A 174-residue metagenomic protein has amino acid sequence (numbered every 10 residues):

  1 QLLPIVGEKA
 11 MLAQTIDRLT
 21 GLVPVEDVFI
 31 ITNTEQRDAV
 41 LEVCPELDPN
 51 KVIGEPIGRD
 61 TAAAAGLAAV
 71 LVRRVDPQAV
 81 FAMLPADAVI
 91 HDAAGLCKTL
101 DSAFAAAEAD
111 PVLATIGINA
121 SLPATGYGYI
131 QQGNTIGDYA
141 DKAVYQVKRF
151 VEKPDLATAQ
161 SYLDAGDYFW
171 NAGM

Functional and structural regions predicted by a protein language model:
Q1, G7, R73, T135 (+1 more regions): Residue-level marker of positions within ordered structural domains that often coincide with functionally constrained
Q1, Q14, Q36, Q78 (+3 more regions): Residue-identity detector for glutamine
L2, V52, L113-T115: Conserved beta-strand scaffold positions in the cores of enzyme catalytic domains, especially in NTP/NDP-utilizing
P4-P85, H91-D92, D101: Conserved N-terminal catalytic core of the sugar/cofactor nucleotidyltransferase
A93-M174: Conserved core of the sugar-phosphate nucleotidyltransferase
